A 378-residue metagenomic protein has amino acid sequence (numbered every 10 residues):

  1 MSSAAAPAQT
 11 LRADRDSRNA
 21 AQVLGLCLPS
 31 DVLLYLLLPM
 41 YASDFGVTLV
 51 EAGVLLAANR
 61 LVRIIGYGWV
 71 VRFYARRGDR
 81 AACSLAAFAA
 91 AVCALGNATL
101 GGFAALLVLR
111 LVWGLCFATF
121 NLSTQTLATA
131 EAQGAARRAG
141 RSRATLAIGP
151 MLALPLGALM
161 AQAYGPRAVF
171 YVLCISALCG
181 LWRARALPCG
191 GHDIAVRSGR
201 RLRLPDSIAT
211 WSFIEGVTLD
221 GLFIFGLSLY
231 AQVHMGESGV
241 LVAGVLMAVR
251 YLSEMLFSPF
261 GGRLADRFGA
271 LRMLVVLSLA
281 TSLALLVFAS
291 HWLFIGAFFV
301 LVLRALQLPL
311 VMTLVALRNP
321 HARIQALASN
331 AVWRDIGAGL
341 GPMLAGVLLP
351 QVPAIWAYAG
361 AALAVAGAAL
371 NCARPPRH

Functional and structural regions predicted by a protein language model:
R12-M40, L204-F223, F298: Pair of pore-lining "gating" transmembrane helices in MFS-fold secondary transporters
L37-V50, F225-L241: Short amphipathic helix-loop junctions that connect adjacent transmembrane helices in Major Facilitator Superfamily/SLC
V54-V71, V245-F260: Central cavity-lining transmembrane alpha-helices of secondary-active solute carriers, predominantly the Major
G66-G78, L256-G269, L349: Helix-to-loop junctions at the C-terminal end of transmembrane segments in multipass secondary transporters
A81-L95, C174, R272-L286: Structural signature of the two symmetry-related core transmembrane helices
L109-A147: Cytoplasmic helix-loop-helix junction between adjacent transmembrane helices in 12-TM secondary transporters
C174-D193, A368-P375: C-terminal membrane-cytosol helix-exit motif in multi-pass small-molecule transporters
L271-V311: C-terminal transmembrane helical hairpin of 12-TM major facilitator-type secondary transporters
